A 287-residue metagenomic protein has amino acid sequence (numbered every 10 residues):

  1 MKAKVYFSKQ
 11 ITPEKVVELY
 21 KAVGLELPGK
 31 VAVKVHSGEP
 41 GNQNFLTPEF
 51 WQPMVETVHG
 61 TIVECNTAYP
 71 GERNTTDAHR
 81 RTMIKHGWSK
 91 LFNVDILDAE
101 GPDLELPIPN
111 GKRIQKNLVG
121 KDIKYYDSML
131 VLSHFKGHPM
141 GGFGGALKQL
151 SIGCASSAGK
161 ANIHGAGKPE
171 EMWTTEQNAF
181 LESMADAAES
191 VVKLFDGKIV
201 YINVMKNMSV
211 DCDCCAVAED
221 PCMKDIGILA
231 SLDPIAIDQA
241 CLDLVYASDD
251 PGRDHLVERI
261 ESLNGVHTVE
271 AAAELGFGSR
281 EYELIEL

Functional and structural regions predicted by a protein language model:
M1-P53, T57, T61-L287: Extended, low-polarity segments enriched in aliphatic/aromatic residues
